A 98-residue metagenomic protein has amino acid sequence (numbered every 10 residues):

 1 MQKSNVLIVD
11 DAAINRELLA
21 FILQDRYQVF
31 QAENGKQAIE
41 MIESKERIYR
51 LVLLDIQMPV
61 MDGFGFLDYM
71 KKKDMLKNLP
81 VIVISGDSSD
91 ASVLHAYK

Functional and structural regions predicted by a protein language model:
M1-L7: Non-catalytic signal-transmission and effector/linker regions of two-component phosphorelay proteins
A12-F30: Two-component/phosphorelay signaling modules centered on CheY-like receiver
Q31-L51: Acidic, metal-coordinating helix/loop segments flanking the phosphotransfer/catalytic sites of two-component signaling
R47-R50, M75-P80: His-Asp phosphorelay/catalytic-motif detector in bacterial-type signaling
M58: Receiver (REC) domain active-site loop signature in two-component systems and cognate sites in sensor histidine kinases
S88-A91: Conserved phosphotransfer active-site motifs of two-component signaling proteins, especially the receiver
